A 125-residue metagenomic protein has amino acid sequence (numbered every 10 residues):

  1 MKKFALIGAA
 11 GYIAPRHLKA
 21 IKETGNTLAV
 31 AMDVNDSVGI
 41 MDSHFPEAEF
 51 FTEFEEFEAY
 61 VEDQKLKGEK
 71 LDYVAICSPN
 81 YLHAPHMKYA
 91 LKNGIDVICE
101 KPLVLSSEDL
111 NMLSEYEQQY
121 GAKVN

Functional and structural regions predicted by a protein language model:
M1-P46, E69: N-terminal Rossmann-like dinucleotide-binding module
A5-I7, I98, N125: Conserved hydrophobic packing residues within short motifs/helices of P-loop NTPase cores of ABC-family ATPases
A29-V30, D72-Y73, K123: Short, Asp-centered acidic motifs that coordinate Mg2+ and/or phosphate in catalytic or ligand-binding sites
M41-A48, M112-Y120: Short, conserved SAM-binding/catalytic segment of Class I S-adenosyl-L-methionine-dependent methyltransferases
F50-F51, K123-N125: Short loop-beta-helix segment that forms the pyridoxal 5′-phosphate
F50-Y116: Beta-loop-alpha module in the N-terminal Rossmann-like domain of NAD(P)-dependent dehydrogenases, especially those
P102, G121-K123: N-terminal Rossmann-like NAD(P) cofactor-binding subdomain of oxidoreductases, focused on the glycine-rich
